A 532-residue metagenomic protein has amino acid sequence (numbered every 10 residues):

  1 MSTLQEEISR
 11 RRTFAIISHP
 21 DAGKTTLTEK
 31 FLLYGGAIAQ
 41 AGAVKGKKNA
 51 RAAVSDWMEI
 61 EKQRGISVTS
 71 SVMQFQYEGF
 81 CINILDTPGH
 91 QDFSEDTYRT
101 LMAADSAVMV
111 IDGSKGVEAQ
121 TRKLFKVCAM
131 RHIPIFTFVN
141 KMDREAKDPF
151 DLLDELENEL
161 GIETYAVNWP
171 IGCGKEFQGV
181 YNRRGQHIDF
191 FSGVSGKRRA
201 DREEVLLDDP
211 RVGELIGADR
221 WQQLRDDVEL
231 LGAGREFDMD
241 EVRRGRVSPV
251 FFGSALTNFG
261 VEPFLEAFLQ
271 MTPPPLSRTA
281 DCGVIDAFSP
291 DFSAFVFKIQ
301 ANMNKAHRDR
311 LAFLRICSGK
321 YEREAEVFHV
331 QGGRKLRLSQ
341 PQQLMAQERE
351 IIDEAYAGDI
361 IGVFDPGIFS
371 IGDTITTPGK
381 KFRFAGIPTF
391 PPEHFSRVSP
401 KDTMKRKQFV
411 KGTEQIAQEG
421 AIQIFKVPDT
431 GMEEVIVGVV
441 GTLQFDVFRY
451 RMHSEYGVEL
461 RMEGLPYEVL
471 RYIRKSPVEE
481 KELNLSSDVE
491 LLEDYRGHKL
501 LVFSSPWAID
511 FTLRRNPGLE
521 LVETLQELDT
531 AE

Functional and structural regions predicted by a protein language model:
M1-E532: Structural and coupling elements of P-loop NTPases
